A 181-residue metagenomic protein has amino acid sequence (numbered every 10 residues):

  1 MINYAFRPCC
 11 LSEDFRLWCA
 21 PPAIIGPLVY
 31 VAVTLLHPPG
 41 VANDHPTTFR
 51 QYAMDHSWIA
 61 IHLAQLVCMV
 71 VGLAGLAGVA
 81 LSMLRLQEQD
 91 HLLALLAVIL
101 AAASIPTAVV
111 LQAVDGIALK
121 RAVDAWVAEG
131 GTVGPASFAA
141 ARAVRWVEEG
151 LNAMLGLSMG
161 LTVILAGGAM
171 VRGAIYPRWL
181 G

Functional and structural regions predicted by a protein language model:
I2-G181: Hydrophobic, aromatic-enriched alpha-helical segments typical of multi-pass transmembrane helices
